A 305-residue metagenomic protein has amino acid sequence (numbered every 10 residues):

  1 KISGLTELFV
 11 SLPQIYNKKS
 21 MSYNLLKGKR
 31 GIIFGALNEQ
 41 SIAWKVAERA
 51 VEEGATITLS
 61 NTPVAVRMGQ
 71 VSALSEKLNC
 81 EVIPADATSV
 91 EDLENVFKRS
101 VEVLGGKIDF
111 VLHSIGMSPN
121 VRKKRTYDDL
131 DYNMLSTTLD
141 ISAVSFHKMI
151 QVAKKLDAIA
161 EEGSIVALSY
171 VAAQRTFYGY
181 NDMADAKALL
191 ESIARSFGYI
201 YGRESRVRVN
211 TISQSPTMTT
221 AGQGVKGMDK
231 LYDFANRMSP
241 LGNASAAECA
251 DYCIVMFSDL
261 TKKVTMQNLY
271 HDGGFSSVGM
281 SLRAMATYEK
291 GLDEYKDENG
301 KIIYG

Functional and structural regions predicted by a protein language model:
Y23-S60: Canonical Rossmann dinucleotide-binding motif of NAD(H)/NADP(H)-dependent dehydrogenases/reductases, specifically
I33, L112, V166, V209-I212 (+3 more regions): Hydrophobic structural elements of the Rossmann-like NAD(P)H-binding subdomain that define the short-chain
G35-K45, G116-E204, S213-T219, N236 (+2 more regions): Catalytic loop of short-chain dehydrogenase/reductase
A50, Y201, M256: Aromatic pocket-lining residues of Rossmann-like dinucleotide-binding sites
A55-V71: Conserved glycine-rich Rossmann-like NAD(P)H-binding loop of the short-chain dehydrogenase/reductase
S72-L74, E204, T211-M238, G279-G305: A glycine/serine/threonine-rich, flexible loop-to-helix segment that serves as the NAD(P) cofactor-binding "lid"
S75-K77, I83-E94, K98-T138, K155 (+4 more regions): Conserved mid-core segment of classical short-chain dehydrogenase/reductases
V144, V207, T211, D229-V264 (+2 more regions): C-terminal helical subdomain
